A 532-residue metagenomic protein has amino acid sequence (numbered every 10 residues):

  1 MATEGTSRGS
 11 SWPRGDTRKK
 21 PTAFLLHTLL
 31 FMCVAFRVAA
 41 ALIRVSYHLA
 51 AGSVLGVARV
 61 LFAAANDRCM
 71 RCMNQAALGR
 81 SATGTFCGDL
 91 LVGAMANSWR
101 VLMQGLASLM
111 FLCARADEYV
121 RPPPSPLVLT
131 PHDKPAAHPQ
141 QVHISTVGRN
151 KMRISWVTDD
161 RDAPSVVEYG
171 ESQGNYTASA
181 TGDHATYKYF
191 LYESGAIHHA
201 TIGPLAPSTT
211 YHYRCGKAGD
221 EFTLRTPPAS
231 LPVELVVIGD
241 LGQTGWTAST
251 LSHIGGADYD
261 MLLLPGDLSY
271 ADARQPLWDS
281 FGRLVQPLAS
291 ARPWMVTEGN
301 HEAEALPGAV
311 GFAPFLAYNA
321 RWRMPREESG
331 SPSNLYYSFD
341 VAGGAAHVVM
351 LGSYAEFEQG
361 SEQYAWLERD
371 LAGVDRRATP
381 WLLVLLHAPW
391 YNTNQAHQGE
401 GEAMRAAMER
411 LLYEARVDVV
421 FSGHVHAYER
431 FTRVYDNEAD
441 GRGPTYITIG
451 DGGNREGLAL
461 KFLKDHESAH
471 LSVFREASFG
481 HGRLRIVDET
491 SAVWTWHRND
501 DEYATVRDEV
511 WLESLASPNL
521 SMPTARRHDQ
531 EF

Functional and structural regions predicted by a protein language model:
K19-K20: Polybasic, lysine-rich low-complexity intrinsically disordered segments
L25-T28, M32-L61, A65, C69-C72 (+6 more regions): A hydrophobic membrane-anchoring feature enriched in long, contiguous, low-charge segments that mark signal-anchor
C69, L91, A96-V237, F474-S478 (+1 more regions): Acidic, histidine-bearing metal-coordination/catalytic regions of metal-dependent phosphoesterases
K151-I154, A163-V166, Y176, T244-T247 (+6 more regions): Short, solvent-exposed loop/turn elements at domain surfaces
Y189, A196-G203, P207-P227, P276-L382 (+4 more regions): Extended active-site neighborhood of metal-dependent phosphoesterases/phosphodiesterases
G219-A271: An acidic-aromatic substrate-binding cleft motif
V237-G239, L262-D267, W294-N300, G352 (+3 more regions): Active-site neighborhood of phospho(di)ester-bond hydrolases with catalytic His/Asp-centered motifs
